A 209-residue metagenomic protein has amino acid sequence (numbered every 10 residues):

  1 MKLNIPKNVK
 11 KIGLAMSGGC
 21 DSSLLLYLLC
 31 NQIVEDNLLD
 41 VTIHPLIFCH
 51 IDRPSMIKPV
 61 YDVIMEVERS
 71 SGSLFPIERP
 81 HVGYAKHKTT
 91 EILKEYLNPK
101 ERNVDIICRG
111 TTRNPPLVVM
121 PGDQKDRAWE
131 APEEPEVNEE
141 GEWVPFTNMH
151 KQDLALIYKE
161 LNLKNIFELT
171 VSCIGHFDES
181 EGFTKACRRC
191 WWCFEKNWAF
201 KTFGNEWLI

Functional and structural regions predicted by a protein language model:
M1-I209: Nucleotide-activated chemistry modules centered on ATP-dependent adenylation/adenylyltransferase
